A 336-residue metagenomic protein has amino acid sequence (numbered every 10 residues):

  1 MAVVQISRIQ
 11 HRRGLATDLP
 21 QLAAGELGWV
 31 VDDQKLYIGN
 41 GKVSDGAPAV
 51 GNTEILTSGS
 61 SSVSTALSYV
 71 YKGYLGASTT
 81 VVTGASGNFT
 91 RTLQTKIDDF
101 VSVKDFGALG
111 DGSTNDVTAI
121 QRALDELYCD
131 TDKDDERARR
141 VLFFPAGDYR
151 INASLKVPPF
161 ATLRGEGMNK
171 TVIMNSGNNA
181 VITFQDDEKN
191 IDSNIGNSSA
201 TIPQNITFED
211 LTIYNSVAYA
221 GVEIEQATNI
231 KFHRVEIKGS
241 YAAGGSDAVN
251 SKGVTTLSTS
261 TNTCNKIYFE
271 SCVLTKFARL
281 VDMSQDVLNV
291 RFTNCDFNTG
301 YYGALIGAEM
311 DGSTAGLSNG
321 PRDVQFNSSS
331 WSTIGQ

Functional and structural regions predicted by a protein language model:
M1-L27, D33, S44-D45, A49-V63: Extracellular/surface-exposed low-complexity repeats and stalk/linker segments enriched in Gly/Pro and small polar
H11-R13, A66-A119: Right-handed parallel beta-helix/beta-solenoid
L15, D32-K35, G41-D45, G147-D148 (+1 more regions): Acidic glycine-/aspartate-rich tracts in secreted/extracellular proteins
Q21-I38, I120-L127: Short hydrophobic/aromatic-rich beta-strand motifs
A108-A119, T162-Y219, Y241: Right-handed parallel beta-helix/beta-spiral solenoid domain characteristic of secreted/periplasmic
L124-T162, E166-G177, T212-V217: N-terminal extracellular ligand-recognition/capping segment immediately after the signal peptide
D132-K133, N152-S154, M168, V172-A180 (+6 more regions): Short glycine/acidic-rich loop motifs that flank beta-strands on beta-rich extracellular proteins
F144, T162-G165, P203-F208, I230-H233 (+4 more regions): All-beta strand scaffolds that present successive hydrophobic residues in beta-strands
